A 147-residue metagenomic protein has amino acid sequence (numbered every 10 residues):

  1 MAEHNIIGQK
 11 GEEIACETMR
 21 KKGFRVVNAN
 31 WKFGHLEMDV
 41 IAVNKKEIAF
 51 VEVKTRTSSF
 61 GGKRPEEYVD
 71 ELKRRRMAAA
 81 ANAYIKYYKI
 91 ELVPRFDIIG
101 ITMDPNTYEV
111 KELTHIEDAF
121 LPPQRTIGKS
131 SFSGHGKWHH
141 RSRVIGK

Functional and structural regions predicted by a protein language model:
M1-A29: Acidic-basic catalytic patches of nuclease active cores, encompassing PD-(D/E)XK and other metal-cofactor nuclease
E3, V27, P65, E112 (+1 more regions): Glycine-rich, flexible loop/turn motifs
N5, C16, R20, M38 (+1 more regions): Accessory terminal regions of nucleic-acid processing enzymes
A15, M19, M38-F60, M77: Conserved catalytic cores of phosphodiester-cleaving nucleases, focusing on short active-site segments
V27, V51, D97-I99: Hydrophobic/aromatic beta-strand patches that form the interior of the parallel beta-sheet core in alpha/beta enzyme
F33-L36: Short acidic/glycine-enriched loop/turn segments that link adjacent beta-strands
T55-D104: Catalytic cores of nucleic-acid endonucleases
Y87-K147: Domain-level recognition of nuclease-like catalytic cores that cleave nucleotide substrates
